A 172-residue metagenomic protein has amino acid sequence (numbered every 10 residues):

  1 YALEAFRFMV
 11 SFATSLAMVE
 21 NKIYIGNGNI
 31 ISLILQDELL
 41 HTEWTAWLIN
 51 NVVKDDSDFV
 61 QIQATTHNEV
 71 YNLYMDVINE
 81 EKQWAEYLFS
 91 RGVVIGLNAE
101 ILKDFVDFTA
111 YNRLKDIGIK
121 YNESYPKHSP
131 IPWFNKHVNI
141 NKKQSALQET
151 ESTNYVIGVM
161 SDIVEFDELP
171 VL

Functional and structural regions predicted by a protein language model:
Y1-L172: Non-heme di-metal
